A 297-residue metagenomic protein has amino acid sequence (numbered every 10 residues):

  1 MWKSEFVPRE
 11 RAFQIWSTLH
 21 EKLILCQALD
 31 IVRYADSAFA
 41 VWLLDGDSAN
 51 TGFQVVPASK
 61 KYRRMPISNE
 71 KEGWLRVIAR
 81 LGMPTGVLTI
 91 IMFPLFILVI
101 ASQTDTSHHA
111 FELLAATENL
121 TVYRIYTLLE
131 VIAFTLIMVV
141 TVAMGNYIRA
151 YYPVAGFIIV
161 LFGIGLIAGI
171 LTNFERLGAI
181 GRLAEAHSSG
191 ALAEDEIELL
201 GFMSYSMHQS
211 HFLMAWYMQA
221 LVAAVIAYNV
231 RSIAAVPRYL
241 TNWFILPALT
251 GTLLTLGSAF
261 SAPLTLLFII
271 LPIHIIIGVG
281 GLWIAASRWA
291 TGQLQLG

Functional and structural regions predicted by a protein language model:
W2-P8: Extreme N-terminal basic, low-complexity initiation segments that serve as generic localization/processing leaders
S4, I15, L23, T51 (+1 more regions): N-terminal cationic leader/targeting segments used for protein routing and processing
V7, E21, V32-A35, A40 (+1 more regions): Short hydrophobic alpha-helical segments enriched in small aliphatic residues
R9-R11, R33, R63-R64: Basic polycationic patches enriched in arginine
D45-N50, Q54-M65: Short, Lys/Arg-enriched N-terminal segments with co-localized hydrophobic residues within the first ~10-30 amino acids
S59-G297: Hydrophobic, aromatic-enriched alpha-helical segments typical of multi-pass transmembrane helices
